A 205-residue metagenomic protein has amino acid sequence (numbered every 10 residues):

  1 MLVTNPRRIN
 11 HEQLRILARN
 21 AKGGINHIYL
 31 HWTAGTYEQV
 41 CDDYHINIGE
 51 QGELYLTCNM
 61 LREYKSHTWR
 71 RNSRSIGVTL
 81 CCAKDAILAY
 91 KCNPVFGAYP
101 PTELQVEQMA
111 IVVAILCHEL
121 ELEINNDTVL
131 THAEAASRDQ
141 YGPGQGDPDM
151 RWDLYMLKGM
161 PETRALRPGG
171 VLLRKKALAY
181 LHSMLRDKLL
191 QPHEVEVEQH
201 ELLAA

Functional and structural regions predicted by a protein language model:
M1-K22, A89-A205: Basic/polar, cationic surfaces and motifs that engage anionic cell-wall and phosphate/carboxylate ligands
M1-N72, A204: N-terminal catalytic cores of peptidoglycan-degrading enzymes
Y29, N47-I48, L80, M109 (+1 more regions): Long, contiguous hydrophobic alpha-helical segments, chiefly transmembrane helices and signal peptides
A34, M60, C82-K84, A133-A135: A mature extracytoplasmic/lumenal domain signature
E38, A86, D139: Active-site-proximal flexible loops/turns
C41, S73, L104-Q108: Short, well-structured alpha-helical interface segments that form or flank functional binding sites
R70-A89: Short coil-to-beta-strand
